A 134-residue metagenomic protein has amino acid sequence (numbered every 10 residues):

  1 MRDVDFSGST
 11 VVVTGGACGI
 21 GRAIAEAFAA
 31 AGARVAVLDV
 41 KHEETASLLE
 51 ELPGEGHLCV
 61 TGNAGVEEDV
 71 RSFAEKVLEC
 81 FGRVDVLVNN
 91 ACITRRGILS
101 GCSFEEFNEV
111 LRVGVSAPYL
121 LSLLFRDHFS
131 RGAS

Functional and structural regions predicted by a protein language model:
V4-V35: Canonical Rossmann dinucleotide-binding motif of NAD(H)/NADP(H)-dependent dehydrogenases/reductases, specifically
S9, G56, R83-V84, F129-S134: Active-site loop of short-chain dehydrogenase/reductase
A31-S47: Conserved glycine-rich Rossmann-like NAD(P)H-binding loop of the short-chain dehydrogenase/reductase
H42-E43, T61-F73, F104: The beta1-alpha1 cofactor-binding region of Rossmann-like NAD(H)/NADP(H)-dependent oxidoreductases
N90-R95: Conserved NAD(P)H cofactor-binding loop of Rossmann-fold oxidoreductase domains
I98-L99, S103-N108: Substrate-binding pocket helix/loop in short-chain dehydrogenase/reductase
S122-L123: A short, exposed helix-loop element centered on a Lys and neighboring polar residues
